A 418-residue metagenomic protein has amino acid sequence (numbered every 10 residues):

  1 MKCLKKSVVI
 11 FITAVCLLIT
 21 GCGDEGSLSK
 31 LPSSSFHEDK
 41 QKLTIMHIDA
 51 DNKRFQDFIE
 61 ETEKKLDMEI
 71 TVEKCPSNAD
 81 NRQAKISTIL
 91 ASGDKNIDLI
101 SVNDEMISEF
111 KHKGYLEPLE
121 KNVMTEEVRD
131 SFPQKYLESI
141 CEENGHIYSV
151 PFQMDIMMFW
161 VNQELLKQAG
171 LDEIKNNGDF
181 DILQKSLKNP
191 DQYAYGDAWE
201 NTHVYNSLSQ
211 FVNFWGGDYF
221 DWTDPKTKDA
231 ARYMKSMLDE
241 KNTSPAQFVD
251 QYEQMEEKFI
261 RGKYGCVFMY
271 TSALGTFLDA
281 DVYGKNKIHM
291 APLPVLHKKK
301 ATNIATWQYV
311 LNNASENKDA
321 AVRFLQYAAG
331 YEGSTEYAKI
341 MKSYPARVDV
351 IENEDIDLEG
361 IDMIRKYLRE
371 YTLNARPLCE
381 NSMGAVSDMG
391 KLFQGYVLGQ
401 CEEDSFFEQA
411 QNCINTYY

Functional and structural regions predicted by a protein language model:
V9, C16, C22-S108, T125-E127 (+9 more regions): Conserved N-terminal structural module of periplasmic/extracytoplasmic solute-binding proteins
L31, D104-M157, D181, N189 (+3 more regions): Hinge/lid segment of periplasmic solute-binding proteins
F36, E120-F132, N213-R232, S236-M237 (+3 more regions): Short, solvent-exposed loop/beta-turn-alpha elements that line the ligand-binding surface or hinge of extracytoplasmic
H37, I288-A291, A338-K391, G395: Long, aromatic- and glycine/proline-rich binding clefts that accommodate carbohydrate-like moieties
K64-K65, K74, S87, H146 (+3 more regions): Extracytoplasmic/periplasmic substrate-recognition and gating elements
C75-K85, E105, N177-F180, Q247-I260: Short helix-initiation/N-cap motifs at beta->coil->alpha
D98-S101, G265-Y270: Paired acidic/hydrophobic, glycine-rich loop segments that form the ligand-binding mouth/hinge of periplasmic-binding
Q184-N189, F220-Q251, L293: Glycine-centered hinge/linker elements that transmit conformational signals in sensory and ligand-binding systems
